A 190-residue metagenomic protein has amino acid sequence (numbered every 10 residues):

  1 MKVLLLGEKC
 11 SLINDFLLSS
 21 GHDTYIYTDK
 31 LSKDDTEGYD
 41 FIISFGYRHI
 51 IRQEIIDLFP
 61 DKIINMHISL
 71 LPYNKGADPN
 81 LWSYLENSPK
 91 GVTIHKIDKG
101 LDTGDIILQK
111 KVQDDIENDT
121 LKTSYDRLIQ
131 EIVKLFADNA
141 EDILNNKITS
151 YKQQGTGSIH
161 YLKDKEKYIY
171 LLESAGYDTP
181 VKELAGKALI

Functional and structural regions predicted by a protein language model:
M1-I190: One-carbon transfer enzymes
